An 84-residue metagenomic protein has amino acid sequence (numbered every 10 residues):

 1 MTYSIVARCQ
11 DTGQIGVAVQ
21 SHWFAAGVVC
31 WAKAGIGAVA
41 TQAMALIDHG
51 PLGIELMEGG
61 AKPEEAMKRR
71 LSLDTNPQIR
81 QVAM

Functional and structural regions predicted by a protein language model:
M1-M84: Alpha/propeptide regions of enzymes that mature by internal proteolysis
